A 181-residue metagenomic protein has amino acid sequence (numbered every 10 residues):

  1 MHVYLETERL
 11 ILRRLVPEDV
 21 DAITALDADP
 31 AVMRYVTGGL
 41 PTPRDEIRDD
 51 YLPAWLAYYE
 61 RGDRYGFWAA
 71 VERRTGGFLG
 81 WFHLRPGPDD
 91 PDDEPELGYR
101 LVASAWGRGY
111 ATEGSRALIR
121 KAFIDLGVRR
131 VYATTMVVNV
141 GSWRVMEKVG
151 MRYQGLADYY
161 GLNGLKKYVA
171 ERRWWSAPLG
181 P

Functional and structural regions predicted by a protein language model:
M1-Y35, A69-P181: Acyl-donor (CoA/ACP) binding surface of acyl/acetyltransferases
A31-W55: Conserved GNAT-fold acetyl-CoA-binding loop/helix
P53-A69: A short helix-loop-beta-strand connector motif used in the catalytic cores of GNAT acetyltransferases and, in some
